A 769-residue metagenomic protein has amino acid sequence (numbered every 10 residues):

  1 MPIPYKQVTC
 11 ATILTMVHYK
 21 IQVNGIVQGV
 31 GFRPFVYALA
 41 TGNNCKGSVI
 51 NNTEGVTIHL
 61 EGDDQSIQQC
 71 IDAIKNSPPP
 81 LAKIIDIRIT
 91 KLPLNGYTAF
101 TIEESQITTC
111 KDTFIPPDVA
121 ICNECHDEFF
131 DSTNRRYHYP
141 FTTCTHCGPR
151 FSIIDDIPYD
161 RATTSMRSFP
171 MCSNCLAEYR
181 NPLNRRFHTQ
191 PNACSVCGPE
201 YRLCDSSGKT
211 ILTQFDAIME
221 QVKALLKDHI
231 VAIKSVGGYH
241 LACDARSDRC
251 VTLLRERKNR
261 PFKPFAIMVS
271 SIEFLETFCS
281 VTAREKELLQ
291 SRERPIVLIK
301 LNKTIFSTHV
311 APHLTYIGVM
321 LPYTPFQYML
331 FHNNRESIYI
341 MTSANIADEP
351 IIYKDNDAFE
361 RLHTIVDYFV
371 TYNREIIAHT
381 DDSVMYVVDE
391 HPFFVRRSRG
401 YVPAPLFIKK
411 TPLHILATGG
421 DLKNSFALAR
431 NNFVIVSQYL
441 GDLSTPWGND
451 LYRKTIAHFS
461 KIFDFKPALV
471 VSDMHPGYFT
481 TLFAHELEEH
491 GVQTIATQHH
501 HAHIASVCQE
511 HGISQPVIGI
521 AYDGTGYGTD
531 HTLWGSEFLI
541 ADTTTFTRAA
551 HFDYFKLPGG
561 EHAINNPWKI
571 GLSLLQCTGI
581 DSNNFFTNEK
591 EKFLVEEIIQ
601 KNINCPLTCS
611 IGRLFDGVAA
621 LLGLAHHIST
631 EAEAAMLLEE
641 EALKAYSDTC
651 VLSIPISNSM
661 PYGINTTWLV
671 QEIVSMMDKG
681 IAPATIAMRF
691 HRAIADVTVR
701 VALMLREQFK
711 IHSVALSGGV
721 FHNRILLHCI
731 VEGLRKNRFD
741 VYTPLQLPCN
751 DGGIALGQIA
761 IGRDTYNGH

Functional and structural regions predicted by a protein language model:
P4-Q7, T12-P191, S195, R202: Intrinsically disordered, low-complexity, mixed-charge
K91, I230, G238-L301: A phosphate-binding glycine/aspartate-rich beta-alpha loop in the early core of alpha/beta enzymes
T163, E178, N334-K409, T608: Internal gly/pro-rich beta-alpha loop/helix module that stabilizes soluble enzyme cofactors or their anionic handles
P191, G198-E200, G420-H458, S573-I711 (+1 more regions): A contiguous, well-structured pocket-lining segment that forms one wall/lid of small-molecule binding clefts in soluble
A232, D464-P476, F709-V720: Short glycine-rich phosphate-binding loop at a beta-alpha junction
E276-V281, M329, I351-A358, D382-S383 (+2 more regions): Conserved phosphate-binding catalytic cores of ATP/NTP-utilizing and phosphoryl-transfer enzymes
D473, G491-H503, H712-S717, R724 (+1 more regions): Conserved phosphate-binding/catalytic loops in two-lobed NTP-binding clefts
H500-Y522, G526-G528, P567-Q576, Y742-H769: Glycine-rich phosphate-binding/hydrolytic loop that grips phosphoryl groups
